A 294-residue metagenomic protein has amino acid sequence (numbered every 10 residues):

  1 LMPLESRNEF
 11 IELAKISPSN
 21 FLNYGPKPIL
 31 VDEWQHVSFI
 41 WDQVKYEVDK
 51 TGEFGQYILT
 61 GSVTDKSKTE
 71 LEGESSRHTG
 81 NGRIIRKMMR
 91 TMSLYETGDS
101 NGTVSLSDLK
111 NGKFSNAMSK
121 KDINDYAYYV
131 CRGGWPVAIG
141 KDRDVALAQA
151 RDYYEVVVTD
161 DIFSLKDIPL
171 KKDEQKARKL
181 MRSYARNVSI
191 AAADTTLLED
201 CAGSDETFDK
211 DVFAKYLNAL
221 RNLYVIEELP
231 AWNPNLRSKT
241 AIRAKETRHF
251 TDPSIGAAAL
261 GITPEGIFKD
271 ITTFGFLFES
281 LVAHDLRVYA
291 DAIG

Functional and structural regions predicted by a protein language model:
L1-P28: Short glycine-rich substrate-engagement loop in P-loop NTPases that contacts/grips substrate
S6-N8, S62-S67, T91-Y95, I255: Conserved nucleotide-binding/hydrolysis micro-motifs of P-loop NTPases
S19-Y24, E47-F54, R77-G82: Conserved catalytic network of the ASCE P-loop NTPase/AAA+ motor domain
N23-I40: Conserved P-loop NTPase "ATPase switch" module shared by AAA+ and STAND
W41-D65: Conserved catalytic/switch belt of AAA+ P-loop NTPases
Q43-Y46, E96, S100, Y216: Alpha-helical scaffold elements adjacent to nucleotide-binding pockets in ATP/GTP-utilizing enzyme cores
S67-I190: Interdomain motor-coupling "hinge/lid" segment immediately C-terminal to the ATP-binding subdomain of NTP-driven enzymes
R143-G294: Accessory nucleic acid-recognition modules appended to NTPase machines
